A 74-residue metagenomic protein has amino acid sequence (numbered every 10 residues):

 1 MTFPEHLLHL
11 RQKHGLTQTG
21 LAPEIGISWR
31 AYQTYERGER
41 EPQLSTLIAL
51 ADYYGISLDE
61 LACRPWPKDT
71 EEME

Functional and structural regions predicted by a protein language model:
M1, Q12-K13, E41, D52: Short amphipathic helical patch at the helix-1/turn junction of helix-turn-helix
F3-E5, W29, L44-L47: Short alpha-helical elements of helix-turn-helix
E5-E24, A49: Short basic helix-loop element that most often maps to the first helix and adjoining turn of HTH DNA-binding modules
L7, L21-A22, Y32-Y35, L61: Conserved hydrophobic/aromatic packing and binding residues within compact polymer-binding modules
G26, S45-E60: DNA major-groove recognition helix of helix-turn-helix/homeodomain DNA-binding modules
I27-E41: Recognition helix of helix-turn-helix/homeodomain-like DNA-binding domains that insert into the DNA major groove
D52, A62-E74: Short, charged recognition helix plus adjacent turn of helix-turn-helix-like nucleic-acid-binding domains
